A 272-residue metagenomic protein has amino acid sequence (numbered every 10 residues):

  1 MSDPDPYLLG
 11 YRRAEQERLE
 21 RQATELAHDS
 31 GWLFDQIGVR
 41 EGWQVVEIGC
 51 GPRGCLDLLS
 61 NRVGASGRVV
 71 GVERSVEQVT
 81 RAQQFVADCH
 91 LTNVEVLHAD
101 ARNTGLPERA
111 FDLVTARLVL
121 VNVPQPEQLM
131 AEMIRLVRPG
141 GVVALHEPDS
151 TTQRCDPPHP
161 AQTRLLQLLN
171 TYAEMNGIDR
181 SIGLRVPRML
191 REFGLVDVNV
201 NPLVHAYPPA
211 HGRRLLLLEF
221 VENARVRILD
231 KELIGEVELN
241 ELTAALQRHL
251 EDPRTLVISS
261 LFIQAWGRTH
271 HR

Functional and structural regions predicted by a protein language model:
M1-T24: N-terminal, positively charged/glycine-rich alpha-helical extensions of SAM-dependent methyltransferases
L8, A14-E15, N199-V257: C-terminal helical/coil "lid" or tail adjacent to the Rossmann-like core of SAM-dependent
T24-Q44, L58: Conserved alpha-helix/loop element of class I SAM-dependent methyltransferases that forms part of the SAM/SAH-binding
V46, P52-T104: Class I SAM-dependent methyltransferase SAM/SAH-binding core
R102-L113: A short acidic, Gly/Pro-enriched loop at the edge of an enzyme's catalytic core that lines a small-molecule cofactor
D112-P126: A short SAM/SAH-binding and catalytic strip from SAM-dependent methyltransferases
E127-V142: A short glycine-rich, Lys/Arg-flanked "PGG" loop and its adjoining helix->strand segment in the class I
A144-H211: Conserved catalytic/acceptor-binding region of the Class I
